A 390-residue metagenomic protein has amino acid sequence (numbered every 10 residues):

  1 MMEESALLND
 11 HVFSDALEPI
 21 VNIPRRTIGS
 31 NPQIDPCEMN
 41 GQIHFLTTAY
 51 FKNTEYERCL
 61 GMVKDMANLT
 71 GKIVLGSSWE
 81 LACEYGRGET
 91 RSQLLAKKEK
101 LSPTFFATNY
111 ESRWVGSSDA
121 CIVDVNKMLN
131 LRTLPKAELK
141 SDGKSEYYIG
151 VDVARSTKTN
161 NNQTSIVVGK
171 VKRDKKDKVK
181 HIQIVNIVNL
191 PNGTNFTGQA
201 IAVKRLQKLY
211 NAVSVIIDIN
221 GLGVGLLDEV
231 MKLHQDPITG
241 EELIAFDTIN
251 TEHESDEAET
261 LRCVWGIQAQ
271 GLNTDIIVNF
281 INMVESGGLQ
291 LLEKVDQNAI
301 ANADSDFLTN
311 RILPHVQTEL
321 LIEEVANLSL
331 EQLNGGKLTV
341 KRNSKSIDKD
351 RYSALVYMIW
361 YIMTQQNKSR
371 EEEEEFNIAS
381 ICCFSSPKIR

Functional and structural regions predicted by a protein language model:
M2-H11, M39-K64, Y85-N250, T274 (+2 more regions): RNase H-like, metal-dependent nuclease domains and their acidic two-metal-ion catalytic environment used
D10-E38: Short, conserved "post-DEAD/DEAH" coupling segment immediately C-terminal to helicase motif II within the SF2/RecA-like
L17-V21, V284, L355-Y361: Short amphipathic C-terminal alpha-helix that caps PH/PH-like domains
N22-R26, K208, E285: Residue-level signal for alpha-helix termini/capping positions
R26-P36, D236-T260: Short mixed-charge
M39-Q42, T70-V74: Short glycine-/polar-rich loops that comprise or flank the Walker A/P-loop and associated switch/sensor motifs
S77-A82: Conserved AAA+ ATPase "SRH/arginine-finger" region at the nucleotide-binding site
T260-V284: Conserved RecA-like P-loop NTPase helicase motor core
